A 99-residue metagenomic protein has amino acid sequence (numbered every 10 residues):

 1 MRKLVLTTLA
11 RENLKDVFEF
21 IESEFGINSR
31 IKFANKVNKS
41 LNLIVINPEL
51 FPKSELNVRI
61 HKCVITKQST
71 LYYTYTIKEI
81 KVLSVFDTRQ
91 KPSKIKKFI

Functional and structural regions predicted by a protein language model:
M1-A34: Arg/Lys-rich, positively charged N-terminal/basic patches that mediate binding to nucleic acids
L9-V17, F51, Q68-T70, P92-K94: Conserved N-terminal glycine/acidic-rich loop preference
N13, S40-L43, K62, S84: Residue-level recognition of specific faces of alpha-helices
S23, L43-I46: Conserved amphipathic alpha-helical interaction elements at protein-protein interfaces in regulatory, energy-coupling
K32, N57, S93-K96: Solvent-exposed interaction patches of small proteins and small membrane subunits
N38-K39, I46, L50-E79: Basic/aromatic recognition patch in beta-strand/loop cores that engages polyanionic ligands
S69-T70, T74-I99: Enriched for short, Lys/Arg-rich terminal
